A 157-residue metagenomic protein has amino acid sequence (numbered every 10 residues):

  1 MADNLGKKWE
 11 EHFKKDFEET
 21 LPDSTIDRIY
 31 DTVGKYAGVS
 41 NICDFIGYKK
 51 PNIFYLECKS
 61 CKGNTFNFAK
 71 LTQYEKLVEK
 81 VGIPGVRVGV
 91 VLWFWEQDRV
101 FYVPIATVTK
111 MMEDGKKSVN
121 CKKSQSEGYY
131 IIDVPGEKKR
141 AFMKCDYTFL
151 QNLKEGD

Functional and structural regions predicted by a protein language model:
M1-G34, D157: Acidic-basic catalytic patches of nuclease active cores, encompassing PD-(D/E)XK and other metal-cofactor nuclease
A37, K62-Y74: Active-site-adjacent loop/helix micro-motif of nuclease/hydrolase catalytic cores
N41: Beta-rich catalytic cores
F45-G47, N52-G63: Conserved catalytic cores of phosphodiester-cleaving nucleases, focusing on short active-site segments
N67, A106-T107, N152: Sequence/structural signature of beta-propeller domains
V81-M111: Nucleic-acid nuclease catalytic cores
A106-S124: Short, electropositive alpha-helical surface patch
S124-D157: Charged phosphate-binding loop/patch that engages nucleotide di/tri-phosphates or the phosphate backbone of nucleic
